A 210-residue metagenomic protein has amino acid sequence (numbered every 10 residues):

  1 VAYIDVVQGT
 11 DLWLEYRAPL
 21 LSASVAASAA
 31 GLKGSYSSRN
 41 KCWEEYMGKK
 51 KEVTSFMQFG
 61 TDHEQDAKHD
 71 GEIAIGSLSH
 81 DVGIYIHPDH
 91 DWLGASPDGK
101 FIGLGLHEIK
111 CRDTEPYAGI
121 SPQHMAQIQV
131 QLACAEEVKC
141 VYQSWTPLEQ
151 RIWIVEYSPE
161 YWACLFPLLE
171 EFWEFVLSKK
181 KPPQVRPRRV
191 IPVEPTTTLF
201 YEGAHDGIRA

Functional and structural regions predicted by a protein language model:
V1-D66, A74, R186-A210: Charged, glycine-rich intrinsically disordered N-terminal tails and low-complexity linkers that flank
H69: Binding-site signature for planar aromatic cofactors or substrates
I73-P183: Nucleic-acid nuclease catalytic cores
